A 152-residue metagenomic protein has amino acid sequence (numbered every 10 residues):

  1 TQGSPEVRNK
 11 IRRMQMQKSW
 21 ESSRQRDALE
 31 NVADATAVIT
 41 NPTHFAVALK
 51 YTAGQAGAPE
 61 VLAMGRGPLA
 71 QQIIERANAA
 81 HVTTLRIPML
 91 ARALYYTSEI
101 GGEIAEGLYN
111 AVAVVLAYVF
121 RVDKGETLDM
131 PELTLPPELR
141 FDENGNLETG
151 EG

Functional and structural regions predicted by a protein language model:
T1-G65, A70-I74, T84, P88-Y96 (+2 more regions): N-terminal cationic and glycine-rich segments that engage phosphates or anionic surfaces
